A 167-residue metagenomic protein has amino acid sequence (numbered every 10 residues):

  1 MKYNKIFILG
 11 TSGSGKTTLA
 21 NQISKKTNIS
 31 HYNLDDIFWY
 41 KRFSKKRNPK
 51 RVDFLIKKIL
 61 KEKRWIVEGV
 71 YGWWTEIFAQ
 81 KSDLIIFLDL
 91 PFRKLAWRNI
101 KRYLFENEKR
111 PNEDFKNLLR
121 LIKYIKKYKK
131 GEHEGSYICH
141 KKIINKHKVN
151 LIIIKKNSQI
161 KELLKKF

Functional and structural regions predicted by a protein language model:
Y3, K130-F167: NTP-dependent small-molecule kinase module
I8: Hydrophobic anchor at the beta1->P-loop junction of P-loop NTPases
T11: P-loop (Walker A) phosphate-binding loop of NTP-binding proteins
S14: ATP-binding Walker
T17: Walker A/P-loop
N21-R64: Conserved substrate/cofactor phosphate-moiety recognition/catalytic segment in nucleotide-dependent phosphotransferases
D53-W97: Glycine-rich phosphate-binding loop used to anchor ATP phosphates in small-molecule kinases, encompassing both
L90-G135: A glycine- and Lys/Arg-enriched "phosphate-lid" helix/loop adjacent to the NTP-binding pocket of small-molecule kinases
